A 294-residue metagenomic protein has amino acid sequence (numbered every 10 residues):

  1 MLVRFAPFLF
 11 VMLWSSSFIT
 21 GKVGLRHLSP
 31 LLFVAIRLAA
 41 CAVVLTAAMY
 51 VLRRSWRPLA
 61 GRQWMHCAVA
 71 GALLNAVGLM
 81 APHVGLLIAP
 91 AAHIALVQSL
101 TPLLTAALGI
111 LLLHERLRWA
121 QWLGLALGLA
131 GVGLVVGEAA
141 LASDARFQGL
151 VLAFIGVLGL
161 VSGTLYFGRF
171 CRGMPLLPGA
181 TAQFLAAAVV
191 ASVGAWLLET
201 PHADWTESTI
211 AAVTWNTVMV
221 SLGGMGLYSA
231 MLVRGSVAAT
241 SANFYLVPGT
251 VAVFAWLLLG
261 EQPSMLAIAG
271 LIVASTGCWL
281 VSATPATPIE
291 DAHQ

Functional and structural regions predicted by a protein language model:
M1-M12, A42-A70, H83, I88 (+7 more regions): Membrane-interface interhelical linkers
F5, L9, I36-A40, M65 (+10 more regions): Hydrophobic residues within alpha-helical transmembrane segments of multi-pass solute transporters/permease subunits
V11-S15, A70-L79, T101-P102, V136 (+5 more regions): Transmembrane alpha-helical core positions of polytopic small-molecule transporters
S17, A40-V44, V97-L111, A126 (+3 more regions): Alpha-helical transmembrane segments of compact multi-pass small-molecule transporters, enriched in specific families
H27-V77, L104, L108, L158-Y166 (+3 more regions): Transmembrane alpha-helices of multi-pass small-molecule transport proteins
S29-C41, V84-T101, R146-L158, S208-V218: Structural signature of hydrophobic alpha-helical transmembrane segments
V34-I36, N75, L79, A92-L100 (+2 more regions): Helix-helix packing/entry segments at the starts of transmembrane helices
L45, L108, L117-E138, V157 (+4 more regions): Hydrophobic transmembrane alpha-helices of multi-pass small-molecule transport proteins
